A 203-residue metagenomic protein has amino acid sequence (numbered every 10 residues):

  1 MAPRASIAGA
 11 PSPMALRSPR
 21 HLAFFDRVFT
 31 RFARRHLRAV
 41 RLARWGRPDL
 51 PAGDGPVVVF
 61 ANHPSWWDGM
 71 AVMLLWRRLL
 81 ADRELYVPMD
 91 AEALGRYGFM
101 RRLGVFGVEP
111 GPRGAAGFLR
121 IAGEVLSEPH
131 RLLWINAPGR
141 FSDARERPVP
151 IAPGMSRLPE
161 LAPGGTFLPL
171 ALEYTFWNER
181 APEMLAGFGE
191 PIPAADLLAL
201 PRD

Functional and structural regions predicted by a protein language model:
A2-G46, A71, G98-R102: A transmembrane-helix-recognition feature enriched in membrane-embedded lipid enzymes and envelope glyco-/phospholipid
D26, A39-R202: Soluble catalytic domains of membrane acyltransferases
